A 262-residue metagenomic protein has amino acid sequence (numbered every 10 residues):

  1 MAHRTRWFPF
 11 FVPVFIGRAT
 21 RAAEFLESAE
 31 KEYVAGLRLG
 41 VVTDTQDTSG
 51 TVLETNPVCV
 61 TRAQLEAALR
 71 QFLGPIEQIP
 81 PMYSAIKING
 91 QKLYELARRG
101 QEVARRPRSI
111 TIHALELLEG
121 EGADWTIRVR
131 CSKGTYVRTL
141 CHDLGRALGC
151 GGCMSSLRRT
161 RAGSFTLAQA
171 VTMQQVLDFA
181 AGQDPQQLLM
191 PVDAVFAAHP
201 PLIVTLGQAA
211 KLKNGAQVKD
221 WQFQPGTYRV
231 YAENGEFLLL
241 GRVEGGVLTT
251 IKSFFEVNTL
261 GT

Functional and structural regions predicted by a protein language model:
M1-Q169, L239-G241, V247-T249: RNA pseudouridine synthases
M1-W7, A147-T262: Accessory RNA 3′-end/elbow-binding domains used by RNA modification enzymes
